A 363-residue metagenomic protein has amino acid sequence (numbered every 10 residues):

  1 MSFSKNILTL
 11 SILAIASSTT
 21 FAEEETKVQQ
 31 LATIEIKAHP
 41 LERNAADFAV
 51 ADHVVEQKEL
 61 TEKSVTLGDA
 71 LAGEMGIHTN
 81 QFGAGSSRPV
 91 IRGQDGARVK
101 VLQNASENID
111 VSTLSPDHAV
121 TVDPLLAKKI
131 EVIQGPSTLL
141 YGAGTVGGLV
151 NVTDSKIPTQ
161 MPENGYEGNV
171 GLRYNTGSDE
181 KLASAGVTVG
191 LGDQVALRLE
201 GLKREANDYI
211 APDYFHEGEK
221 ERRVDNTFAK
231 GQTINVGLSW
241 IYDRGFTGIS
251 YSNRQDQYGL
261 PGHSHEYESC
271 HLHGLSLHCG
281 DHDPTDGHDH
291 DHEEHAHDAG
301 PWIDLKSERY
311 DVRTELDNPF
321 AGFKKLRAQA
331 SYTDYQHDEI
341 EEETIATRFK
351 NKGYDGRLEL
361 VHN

Functional and structural regions predicted by a protein language model:
A32, S87, G148, Y166-G168 (+5 more regions): Hydrophobic, lipid-facing positions within transmembrane beta-strands of outer-membrane proteins
A32-T61, G68, R88: N-terminal periplasmic "start-of-domain" segments of outer-membrane beta-barrel proteins
L67-A70, S87-V90, L102, D117-V120 (+3 more regions): N-terminal periplasmic accessory domains that precede and gate Gram-negative outer-membrane beta-barrel machines
G68, A72-E107: Extracytoplasmic beta-strand/coil segments of soluble accessory domains associated with Gram-negative outer-membrane
E107-Q134: Short acidic/polar hinge/loop motifs at secondary-structure boundaries that mediate gating or recognition
T113, G168-N169, S178, L182 (+2 more regions): Periplasmic-side early beta-strands and strand-to-turn transitions of outer-membrane beta-barrels
A119-T121, N175-G177, E219, V224-K230 (+2 more regions): Replace "Gram-negative outer membrane beta-barrel proteins" with "bacterial and organellar outer membrane beta-barrel
I241, F246-S252, L305-N363: Face-selective signature of the C-terminal outer-membrane beta-barrel domain
